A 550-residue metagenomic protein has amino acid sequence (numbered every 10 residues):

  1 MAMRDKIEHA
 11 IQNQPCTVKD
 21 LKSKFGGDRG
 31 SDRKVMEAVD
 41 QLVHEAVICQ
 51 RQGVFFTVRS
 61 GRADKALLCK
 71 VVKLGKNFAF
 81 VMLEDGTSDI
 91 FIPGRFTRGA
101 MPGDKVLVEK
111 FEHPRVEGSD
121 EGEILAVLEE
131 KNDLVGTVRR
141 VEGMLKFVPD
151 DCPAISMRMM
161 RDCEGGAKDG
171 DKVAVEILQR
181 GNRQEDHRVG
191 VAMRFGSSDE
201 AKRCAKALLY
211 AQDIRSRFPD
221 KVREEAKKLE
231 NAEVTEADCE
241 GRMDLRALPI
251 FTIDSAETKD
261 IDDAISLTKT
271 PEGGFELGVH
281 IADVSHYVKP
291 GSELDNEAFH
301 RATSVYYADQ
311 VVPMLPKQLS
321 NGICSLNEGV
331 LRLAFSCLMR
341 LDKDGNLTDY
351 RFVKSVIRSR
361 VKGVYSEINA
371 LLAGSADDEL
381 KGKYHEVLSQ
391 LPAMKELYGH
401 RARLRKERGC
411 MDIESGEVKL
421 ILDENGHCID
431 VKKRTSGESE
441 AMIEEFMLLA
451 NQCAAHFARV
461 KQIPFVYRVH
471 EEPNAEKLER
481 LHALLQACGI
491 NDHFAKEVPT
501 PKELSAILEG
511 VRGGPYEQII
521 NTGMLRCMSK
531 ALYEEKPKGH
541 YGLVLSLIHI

Functional and structural regions predicted by a protein language model:
M1-G278, S285-V330, N369-A370: Charge-lined substrate channels and their catalytic hotspots, especially those that engage the 3′ end of RNA
K6, H549-I550: Generic early N-terminus positional signal peaking at residue ~5-7
S23, A174, Q179-R180, S197 (+4 more regions): Electropositive polyanion-binding surfaces
